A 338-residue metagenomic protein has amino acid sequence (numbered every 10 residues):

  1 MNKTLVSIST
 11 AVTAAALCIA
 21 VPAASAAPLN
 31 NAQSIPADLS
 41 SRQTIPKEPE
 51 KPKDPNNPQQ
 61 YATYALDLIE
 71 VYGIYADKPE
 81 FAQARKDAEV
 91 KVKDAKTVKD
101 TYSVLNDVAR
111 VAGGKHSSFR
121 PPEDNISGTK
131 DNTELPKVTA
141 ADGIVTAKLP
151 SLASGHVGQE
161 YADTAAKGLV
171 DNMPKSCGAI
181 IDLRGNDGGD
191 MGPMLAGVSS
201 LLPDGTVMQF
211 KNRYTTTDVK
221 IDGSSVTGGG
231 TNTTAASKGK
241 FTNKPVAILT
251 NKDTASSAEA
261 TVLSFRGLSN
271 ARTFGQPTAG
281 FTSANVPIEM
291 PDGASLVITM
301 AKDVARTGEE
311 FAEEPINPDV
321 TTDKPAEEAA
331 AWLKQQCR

Functional and structural regions predicted by a protein language model:
M1-A23: Gram-negative bacterial Sec-dependent N-terminal signal peptides
V21-S40: Signal peptide processing junction and immediate N-terminal pro/mature segment of secreted/exported proteins
Y61, Y75-A140: Extended, small/polar residue-biased N-terminal targeting/export presequences and adjacent propeptide/linker tracts
A65, V108, A147, I181 (+4 more regions): Terminal peptide-recognition signature
P136-D163: STAS-typified acidic loop motif
K148-L152, D182-N186, N212-R213, L249-D253 (+2 more regions): Active-site-proximal beta-strand/loop segments in catalytic clefts of secreted hydrolases
V157-C177: A short, well-ordered alpha-helical element
G188-P245, S283-E289, M300-A305, E310-F311: Gly/Ser/Thr-rich loop/hinge elements
